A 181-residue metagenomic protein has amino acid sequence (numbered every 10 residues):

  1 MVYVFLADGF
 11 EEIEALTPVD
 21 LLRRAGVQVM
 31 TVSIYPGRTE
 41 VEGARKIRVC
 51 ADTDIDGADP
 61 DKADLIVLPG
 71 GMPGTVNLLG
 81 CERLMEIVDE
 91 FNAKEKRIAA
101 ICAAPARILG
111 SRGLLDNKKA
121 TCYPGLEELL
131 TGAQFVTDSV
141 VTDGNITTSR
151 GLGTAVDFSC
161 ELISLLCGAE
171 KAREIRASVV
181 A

Functional and structural regions predicted by a protein language model:
M1-K96, R107-D116, E127-T137, N145-A181: Extended, subdomain-level signal for the structured scaffold at the beginning of enzyme domains
I101-A104: Short, thiol/selenol-centered motifs that function as redox-active sites or metal-ligating centers
T142: Cytochrome P450 catalytic-domain "roof"
